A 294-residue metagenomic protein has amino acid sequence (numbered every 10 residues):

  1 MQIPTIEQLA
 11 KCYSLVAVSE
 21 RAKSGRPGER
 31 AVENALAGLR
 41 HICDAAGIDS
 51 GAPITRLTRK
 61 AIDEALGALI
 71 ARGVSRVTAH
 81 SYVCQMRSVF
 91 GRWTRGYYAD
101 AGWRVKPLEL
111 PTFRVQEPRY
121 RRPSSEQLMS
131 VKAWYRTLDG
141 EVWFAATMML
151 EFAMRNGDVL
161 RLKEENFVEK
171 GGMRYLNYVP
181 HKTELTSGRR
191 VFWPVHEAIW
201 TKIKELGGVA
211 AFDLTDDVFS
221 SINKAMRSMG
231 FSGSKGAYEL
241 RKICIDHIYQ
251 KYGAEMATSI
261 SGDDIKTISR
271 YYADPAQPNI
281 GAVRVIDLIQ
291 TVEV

Functional and structural regions predicted by a protein language model:
Q2-E7, R30, C43-A68, A210-D216 (+1 more regions): A Lys/Arg-rich helix-loop hairpin that forms a DNA/phosphate-binding surface
Q2-L39, A71: Short, aromatic/basic-rich helix-turn unit that serves as a nucleic-acid recognition element
G38-A45, R72-E109, R155-G157: N-terminal DNA-binding recognition helix of tyrosine site-specific recombinases/integrases
H80-Y82, W103, L108-N156, L160: Basic, Lys/Arg- and aromatic-enriched nucleic-acid-binding interface segment
F113-V131, E184-E197, A210-F212: DNA breakage-rejoining catalytic core of tyrosine-based enzymes
R161-T201: Conserved tyrosine-mediated DNA breakage-rejoining catalytic core shared by Y-recombinases
K182-E184, A254, S261-I286: Catalytic-site neighborhood detector that most strongly recognizes the C-terminal catalytic loop/helix of tyrosine
F192-G233, C244, Y249: Active-site/catalytic core of tyrosine-dependent DNA strand-transfer enzymes
